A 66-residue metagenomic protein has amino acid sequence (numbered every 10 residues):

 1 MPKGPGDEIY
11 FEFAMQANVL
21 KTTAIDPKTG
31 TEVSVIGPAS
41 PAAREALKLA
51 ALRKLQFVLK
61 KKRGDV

Functional and structural regions predicted by a protein language model:
G4-K62: Amphipathic, hydrophobic secondary-structure cores in small proteins
